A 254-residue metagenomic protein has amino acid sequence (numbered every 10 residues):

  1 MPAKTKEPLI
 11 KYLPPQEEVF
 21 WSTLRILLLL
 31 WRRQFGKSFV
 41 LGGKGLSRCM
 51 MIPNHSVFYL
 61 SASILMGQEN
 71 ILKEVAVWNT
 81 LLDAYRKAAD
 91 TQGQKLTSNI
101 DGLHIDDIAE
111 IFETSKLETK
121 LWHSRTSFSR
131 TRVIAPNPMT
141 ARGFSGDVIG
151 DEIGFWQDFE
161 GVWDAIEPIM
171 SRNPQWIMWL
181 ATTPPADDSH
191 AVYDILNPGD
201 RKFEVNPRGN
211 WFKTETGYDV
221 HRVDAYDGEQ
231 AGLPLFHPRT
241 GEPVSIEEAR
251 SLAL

Functional and structural regions predicted by a protein language model:
M1-L254: Phosphate/NTP-binding elements of NTP-utilizing enzymes
